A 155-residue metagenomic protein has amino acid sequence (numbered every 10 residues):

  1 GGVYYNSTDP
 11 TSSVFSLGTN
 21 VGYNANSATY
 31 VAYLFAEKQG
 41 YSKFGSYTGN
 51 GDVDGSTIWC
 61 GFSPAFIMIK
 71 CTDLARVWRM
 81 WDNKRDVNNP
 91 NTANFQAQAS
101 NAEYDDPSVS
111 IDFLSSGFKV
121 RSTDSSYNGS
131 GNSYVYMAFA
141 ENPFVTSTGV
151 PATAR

Functional and structural regions predicted by a protein language model:
G1-R155: Surface-exposed molecular-recognition determinants
